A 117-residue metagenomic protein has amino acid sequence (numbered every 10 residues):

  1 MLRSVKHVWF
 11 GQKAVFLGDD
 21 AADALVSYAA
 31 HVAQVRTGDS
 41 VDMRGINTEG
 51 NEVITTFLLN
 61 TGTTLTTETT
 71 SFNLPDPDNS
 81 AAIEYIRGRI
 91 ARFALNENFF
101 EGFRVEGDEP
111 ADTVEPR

Functional and structural regions predicted by a protein language model:
M1-V5, V35-S40: A short, compositionally biased
L2-G18: Short, extreme N-terminal segment that most often corresponds to the first beta-strand
V15, R36-T70: Short, structured protein-protein interaction patches enriched in aromatics and acidic/basic residues, typified by
D20-H31: Charged, amphipathic alpha-helical segments
V32, R36-D39, F93, E97: Short secondary-structure junctions and interdomain/linker hinges
T70-R117: Mixed-charge, glycine-accented linear interaction segment located at domain edges/termini
